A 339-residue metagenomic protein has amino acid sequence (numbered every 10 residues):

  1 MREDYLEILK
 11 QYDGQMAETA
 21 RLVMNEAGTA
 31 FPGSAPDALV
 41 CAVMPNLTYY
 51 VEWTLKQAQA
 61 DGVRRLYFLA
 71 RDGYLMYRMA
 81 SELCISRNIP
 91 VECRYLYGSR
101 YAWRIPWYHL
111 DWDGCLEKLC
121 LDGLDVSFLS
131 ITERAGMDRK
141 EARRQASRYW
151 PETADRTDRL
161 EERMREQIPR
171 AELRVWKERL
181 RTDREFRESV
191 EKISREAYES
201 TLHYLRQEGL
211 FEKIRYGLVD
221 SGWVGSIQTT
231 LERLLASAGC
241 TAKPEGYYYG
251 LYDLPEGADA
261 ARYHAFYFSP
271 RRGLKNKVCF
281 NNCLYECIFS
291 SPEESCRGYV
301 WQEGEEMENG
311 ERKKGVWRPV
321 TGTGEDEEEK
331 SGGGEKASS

Functional and structural regions predicted by a protein language model:
M1-P36: Asp-based, Mg2+/Mn2+-dependent phosphohydrolase catalytic module
E26-A27, F31-L47, I105-W107, D113-C115 (+1 more regions): Long, contiguous domain-sized segments
L39-N46, L69-G73, M79-E82, C93 (+1 more regions): An N-terminal, globular interaction/scaffold subdomain
L47-A58: N-terminal-proximal low-complexity accessory segments that begin disordered and transition into the first
L55-Q57, Y67-D72: Conserved catalytic core of nucleotide polymerization and phosphodiester-bond processing enzymes
Q59-A60, R78-V91, L210, E232-T241: Short, surface-exposed basic-aromatic patches at helix termini and helix-loop junctions that form
V63-A70, R215-V219: Short glycine-rich phosphate-binding loop at a beta-alpha junction
N88-R134: Long, charge-dense
